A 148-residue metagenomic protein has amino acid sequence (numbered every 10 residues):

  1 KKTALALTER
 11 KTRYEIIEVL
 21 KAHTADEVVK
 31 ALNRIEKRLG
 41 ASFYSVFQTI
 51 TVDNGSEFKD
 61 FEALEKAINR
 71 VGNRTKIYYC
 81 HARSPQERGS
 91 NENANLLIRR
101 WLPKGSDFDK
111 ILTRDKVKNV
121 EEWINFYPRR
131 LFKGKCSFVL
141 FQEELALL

Functional and structural regions predicted by a protein language model:
K1-I16, K21, L32: Short conserved beta-strand segments at catalytic cores or DNA/RNA-binding microdomains of nucleic-acid binding
T12-I16, A41-Q48: Short, surface-exposed connector motifs at secondary-structure boundaries
R13, I50-D53, R88, I124: Short, conserved catalytic/metal-binding motifs centered on acidic residues
I17-S42: Active-site beta-loop-alpha junctions of metal-dependent nucleic acid enzymes, especially the RNase H-like/DDE
F43-D60, H81-R83: Acidic/histidine-rich, metal-coordinating catalytic segments
D60-A63, S90: Short, well-ordered secondary-structure micro-motifs
L64-N73: Short, surface-exposed basic-aromatic patches at helix termini and helix-loop junctions that form
R74-L148: Charged alpha-helix within mobile-element recombinases
